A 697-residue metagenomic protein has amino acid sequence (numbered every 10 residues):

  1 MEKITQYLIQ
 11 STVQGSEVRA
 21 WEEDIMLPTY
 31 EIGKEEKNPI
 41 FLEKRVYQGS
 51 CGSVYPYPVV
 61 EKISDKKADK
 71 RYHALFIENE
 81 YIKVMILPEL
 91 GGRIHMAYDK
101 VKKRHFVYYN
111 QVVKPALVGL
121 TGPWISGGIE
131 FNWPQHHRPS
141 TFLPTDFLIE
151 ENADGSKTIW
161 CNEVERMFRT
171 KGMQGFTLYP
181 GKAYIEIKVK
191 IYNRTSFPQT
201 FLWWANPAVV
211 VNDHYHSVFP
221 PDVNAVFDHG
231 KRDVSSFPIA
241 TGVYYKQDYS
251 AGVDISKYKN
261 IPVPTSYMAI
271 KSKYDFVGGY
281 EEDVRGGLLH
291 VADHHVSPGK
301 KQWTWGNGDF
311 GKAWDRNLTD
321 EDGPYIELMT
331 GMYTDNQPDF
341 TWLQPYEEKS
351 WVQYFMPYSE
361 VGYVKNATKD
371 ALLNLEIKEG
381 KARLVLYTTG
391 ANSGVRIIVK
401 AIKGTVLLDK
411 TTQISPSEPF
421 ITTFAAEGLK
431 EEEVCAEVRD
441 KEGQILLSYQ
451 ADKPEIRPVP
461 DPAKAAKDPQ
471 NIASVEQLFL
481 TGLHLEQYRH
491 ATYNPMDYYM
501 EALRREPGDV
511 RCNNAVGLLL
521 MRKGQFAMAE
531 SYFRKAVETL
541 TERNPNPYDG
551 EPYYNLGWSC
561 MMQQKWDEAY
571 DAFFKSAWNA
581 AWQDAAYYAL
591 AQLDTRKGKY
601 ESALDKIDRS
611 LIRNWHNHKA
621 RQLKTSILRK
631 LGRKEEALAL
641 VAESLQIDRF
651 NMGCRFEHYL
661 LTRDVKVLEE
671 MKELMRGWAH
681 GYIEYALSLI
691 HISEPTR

Functional and structural regions predicted by a protein language model:
E2-E43, L75, I82-M85, E89 (+6 more regions): A contiguous, surface-exposed recognition patch within enzymatic or periplasmic domains that forms
N38-K70, A74-E78, S126-Y184, K312-T341: Extended, loop-rich substrate-binding clefts of extracytoplasmic carbohydrate-active enzymes
L483-H484, L518, W558, Q592 (+3 more regions): Residue-level recognition of tetratricopeptide repeat
P507, T541, P547, A581 (+3 more regions): Short coil turns that delineate tetratricopeptide repeat
C512, P545-N546, P552, A586 (+3 more regions): TPR alpha-solenoid repeat register
S688-T696: Residue-level detector of conserved catalytic or cofactor/ligand-binding positions in enzyme active sites
